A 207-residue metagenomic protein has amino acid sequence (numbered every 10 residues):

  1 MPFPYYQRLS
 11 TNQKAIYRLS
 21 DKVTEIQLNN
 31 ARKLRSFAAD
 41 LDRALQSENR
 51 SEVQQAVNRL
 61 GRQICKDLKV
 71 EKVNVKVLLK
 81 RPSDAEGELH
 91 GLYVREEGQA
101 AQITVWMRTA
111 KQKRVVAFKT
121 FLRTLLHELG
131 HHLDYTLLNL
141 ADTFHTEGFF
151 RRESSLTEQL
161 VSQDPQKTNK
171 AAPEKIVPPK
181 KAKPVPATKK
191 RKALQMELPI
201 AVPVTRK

Functional and structural regions predicted by a protein language model:
M1-E48, K192-K207: N-terminal low-structure segments adjacent to metalloprotease catalytic domains across cellular compartments
R43, S47-S51, K111-V115, K119-T120 (+2 more regions): Short, charged/polar micro-motifs that form catalytic or ligand-binding hotspots
E48-A101, L160-Q166: Auxiliary, metal-adjacent structural segments of Zn-dependent hydrolase domains
S83-K119, H132-Y135, H145-S155: Active-site scaffold of zinc-dependent metalloenzymes
T120-L129: Short alpha-helical catalytic segment bearing the HExxH-like zincin motif of zinc-dependent metalloproteases
L140-P179: Post-HExxH zinc-binding segment in Zn-dependent metallohydrolases
K167-K207: Long, well-structured alpha-helical subdomains associated with metal-dependent extracellular/ecto-lumenal hydrolases
